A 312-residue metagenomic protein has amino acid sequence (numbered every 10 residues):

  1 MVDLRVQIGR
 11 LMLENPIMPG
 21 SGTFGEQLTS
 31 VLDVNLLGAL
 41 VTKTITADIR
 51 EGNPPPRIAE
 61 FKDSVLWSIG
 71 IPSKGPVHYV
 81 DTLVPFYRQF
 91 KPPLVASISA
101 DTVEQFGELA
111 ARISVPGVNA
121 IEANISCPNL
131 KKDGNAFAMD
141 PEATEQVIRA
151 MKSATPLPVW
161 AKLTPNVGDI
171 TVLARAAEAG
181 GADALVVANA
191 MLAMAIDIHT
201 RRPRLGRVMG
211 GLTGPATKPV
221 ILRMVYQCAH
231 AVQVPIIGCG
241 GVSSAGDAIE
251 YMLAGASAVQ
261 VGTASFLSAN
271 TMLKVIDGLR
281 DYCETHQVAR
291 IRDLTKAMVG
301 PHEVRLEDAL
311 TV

Functional and structural regions predicted by a protein language model:
M1-L94, A100, V275: N-terminal capping/small domains of soluble enzymes
G22, I45, S126, A190 (+1 more regions): Flexible loop residues that form catalytic and substrate-binding hotspots at small-molecule/glycan-binding clefts
G22-T23, G240-V242: Active-site metal-binding loops of divalent metal-dependent hydrolases
V34, A39, D101-I237, S243-A256 (+2 more regions): Alpha/beta enzyme core
L37, G52-K62, I196-G210, M252 (+1 more regions): C-terminal helical cap(s) of enzyme catalytic domains, especially alpha/beta-barrels
K43, F86, P116, A154 (+4 more regions): Change "in soluble alpha/beta enzymes" to "in soluble alpha/beta proteins
K218, D277-V312: Extended, intrinsically disordered, low-complexity segments
